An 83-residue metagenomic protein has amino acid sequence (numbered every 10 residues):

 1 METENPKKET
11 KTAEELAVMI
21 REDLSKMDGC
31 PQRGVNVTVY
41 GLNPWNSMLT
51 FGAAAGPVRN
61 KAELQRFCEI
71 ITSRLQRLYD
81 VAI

Functional and structural regions predicted by a protein language model:
M1-E2, I83: Short intrinsically disordered terminal tails
T3-V35: N-terminal acidic leader/helix
N5-E9, T50-L64: A short interface-forming secondary-structure element
L16, L24-M27, L42, L49 (+2 more regions): Generic detector of leucine side chains in alpha-helical contexts
D23, L42, A54-V58: Generic structural motif
G29-G52: Short edge beta-strands and adjacent turn/loop segments
R33, P57, K61-I83: Long protein-protein interaction modules used by eukaryotic assembly/scaffold proteins
